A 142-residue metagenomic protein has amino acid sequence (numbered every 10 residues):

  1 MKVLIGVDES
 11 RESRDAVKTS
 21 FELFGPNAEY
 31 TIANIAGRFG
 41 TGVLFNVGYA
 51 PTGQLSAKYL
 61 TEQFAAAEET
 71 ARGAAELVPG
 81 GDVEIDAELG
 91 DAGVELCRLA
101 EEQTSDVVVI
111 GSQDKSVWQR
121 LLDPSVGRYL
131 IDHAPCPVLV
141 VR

Functional and structural regions predicted by a protein language model:
M1-Q54: Small/aliphatic-rich secondary-structure junction motif
G25, P79, P135: Short conserved AdoMet
T31-A33, E84-E88, L139: General small-molecule cofactor/ligand-binding pocket signal
N34, G111-Q113, R142: Short secondary-structure boundary segments
T52-E69: A short acidic, glycine-rich active-site loop that binds or catalyzes chemistry on phosphate/adenosine moieties
A75-V108: Structural beta-alpha unit
V107-D132: Glycine-rich, Arg-bearing micro-motifs that act as flexible, cationic patches
D132-R142: Short, flexible loop segments at boundaries between secondary-structure elements
